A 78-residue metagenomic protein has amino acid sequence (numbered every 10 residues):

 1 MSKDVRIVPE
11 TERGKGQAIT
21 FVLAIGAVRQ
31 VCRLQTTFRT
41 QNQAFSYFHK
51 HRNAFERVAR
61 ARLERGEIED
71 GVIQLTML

Functional and structural regions predicted by a protein language model:
M1-L23: Short, charged/polar N-terminal "headpieces" of proteins
S2-P9, T36-L78: Acidic, low-complexity intrinsically disordered segments
Q17-T40: A short, structured beta-strand/loop element
